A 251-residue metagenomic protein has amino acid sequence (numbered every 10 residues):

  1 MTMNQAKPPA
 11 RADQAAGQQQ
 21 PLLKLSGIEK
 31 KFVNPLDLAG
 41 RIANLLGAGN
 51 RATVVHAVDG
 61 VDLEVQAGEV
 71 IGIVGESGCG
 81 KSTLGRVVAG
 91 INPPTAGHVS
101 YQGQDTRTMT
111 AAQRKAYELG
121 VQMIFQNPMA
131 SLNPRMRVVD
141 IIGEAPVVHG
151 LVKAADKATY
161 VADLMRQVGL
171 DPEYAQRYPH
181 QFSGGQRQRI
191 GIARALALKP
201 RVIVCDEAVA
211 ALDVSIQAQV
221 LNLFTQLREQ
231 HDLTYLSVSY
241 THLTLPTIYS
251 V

Functional and structural regions predicted by a protein language model:
G40-G47, D105, D156-E173: Conserved ABC ATPase "signature" region
G49-A52, P93, T106-Q122, D140 (+2 more regions): ABC ATPase NBD coupling module
A89: Helix-to-loop junction immediately C-terminal to a conserved catalytic motif
G97-D105: Conserved ABC transporter NBD signature motif
A197-R201, Q217: A short, proline-enriched helix->beta-strand linker immediately N-terminal to the Walker B motif in ABC-type P-loop
H242-V251: Single conserved hydrophobic/aromatic residue that forms the stacking wall/gate of nucleotide- or nucleobase-binding
